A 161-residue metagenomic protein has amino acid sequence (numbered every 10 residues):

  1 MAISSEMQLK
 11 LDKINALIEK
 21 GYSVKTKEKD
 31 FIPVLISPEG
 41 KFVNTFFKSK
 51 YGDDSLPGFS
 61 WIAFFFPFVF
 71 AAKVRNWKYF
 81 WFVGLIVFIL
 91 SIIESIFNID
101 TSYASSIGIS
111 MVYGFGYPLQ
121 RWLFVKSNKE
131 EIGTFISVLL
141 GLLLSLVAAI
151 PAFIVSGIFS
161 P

Functional and structural regions predicted by a protein language model:
A2-S49, V87-P161: Transmembrane helix recognition focused on a "late"/terminal membrane span
I36-Y79: Membrane interfacial helix-start motif at the N-side
A63-V69, G84-E94: Hydrophobic, membrane-inserted alpha-helices
W77-F82, N98: Short, solvent-exposed secondary-structure capping/transition elements
